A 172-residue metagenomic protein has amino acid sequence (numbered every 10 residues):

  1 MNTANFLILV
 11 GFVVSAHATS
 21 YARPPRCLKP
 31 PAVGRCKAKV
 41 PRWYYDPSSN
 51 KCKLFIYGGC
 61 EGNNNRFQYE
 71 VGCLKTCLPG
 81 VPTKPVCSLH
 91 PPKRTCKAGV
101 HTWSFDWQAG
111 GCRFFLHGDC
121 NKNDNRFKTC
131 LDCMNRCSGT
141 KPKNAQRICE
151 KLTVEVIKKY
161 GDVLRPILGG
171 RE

Functional and structural regions predicted by a protein language model:
T3, V10-R26: N-terminal signal peptide
N5-V10, D162, P166: Intrinsic-disorder/low-complexity peptide segments enriched for small residues
F6-V14, L54, E155: Residue-level marker of intrinsically disordered, low-complexity segments enriched for small/polar residues
T19-E172: Disulfide-rich extracellular modules in secreted proteins and receptors, prominently including thrombospondin type-1
